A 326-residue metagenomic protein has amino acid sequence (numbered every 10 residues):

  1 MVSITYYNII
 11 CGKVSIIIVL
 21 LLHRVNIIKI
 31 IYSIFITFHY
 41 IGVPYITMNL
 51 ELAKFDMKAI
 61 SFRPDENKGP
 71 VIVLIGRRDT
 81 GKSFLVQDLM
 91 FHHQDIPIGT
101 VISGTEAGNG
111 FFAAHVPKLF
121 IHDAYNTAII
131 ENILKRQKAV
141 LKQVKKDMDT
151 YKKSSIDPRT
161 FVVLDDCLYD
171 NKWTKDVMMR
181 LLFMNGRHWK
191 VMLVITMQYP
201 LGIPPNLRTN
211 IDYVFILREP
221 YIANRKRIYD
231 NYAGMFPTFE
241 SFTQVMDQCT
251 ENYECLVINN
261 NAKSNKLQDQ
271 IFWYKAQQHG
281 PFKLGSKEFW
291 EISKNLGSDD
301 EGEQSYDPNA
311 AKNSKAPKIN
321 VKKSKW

Functional and structural regions predicted by a protein language model:
Y6-Y7, Y32-Y40, Y45: Aromatic (phenylalanine/tyrosine) cluster motif
L21-L22: Intrinsic disorder
Y40-I72, E251-W326: Conserved P-loop NTPase motor module
M57-P64, G69-Q94, G104-G108, T127-F239: Conserved P-loop NTPase motor cores
G99: An amphipathic, basic-hydrophobic helix/alpha-beta surface used to engage anionic, phosphate-rich ligands or surfaces
L119-A128: Short acidic-hydrophobic, aromatic-tinged amphipathic segments that line or gate anion-handling sites
K226-S264: P-loop/Walker A phosphate-binding loop and immediately adjacent motor/lid segment at beta-alpha junctions
